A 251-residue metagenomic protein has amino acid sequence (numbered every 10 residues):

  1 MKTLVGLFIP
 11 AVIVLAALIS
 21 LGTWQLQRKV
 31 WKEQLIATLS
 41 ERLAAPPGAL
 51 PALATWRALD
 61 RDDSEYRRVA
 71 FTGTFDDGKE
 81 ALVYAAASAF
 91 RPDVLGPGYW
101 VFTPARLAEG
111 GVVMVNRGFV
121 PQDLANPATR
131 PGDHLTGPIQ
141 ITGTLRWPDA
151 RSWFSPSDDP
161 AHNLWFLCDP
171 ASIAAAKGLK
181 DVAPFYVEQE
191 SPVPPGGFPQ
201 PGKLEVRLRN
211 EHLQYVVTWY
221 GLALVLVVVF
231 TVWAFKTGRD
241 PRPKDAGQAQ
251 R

Functional and structural regions predicted by a protein language model:
M1-D62, R67-R251: Surface-exposed, charge/polar-rich loops and edge strands
